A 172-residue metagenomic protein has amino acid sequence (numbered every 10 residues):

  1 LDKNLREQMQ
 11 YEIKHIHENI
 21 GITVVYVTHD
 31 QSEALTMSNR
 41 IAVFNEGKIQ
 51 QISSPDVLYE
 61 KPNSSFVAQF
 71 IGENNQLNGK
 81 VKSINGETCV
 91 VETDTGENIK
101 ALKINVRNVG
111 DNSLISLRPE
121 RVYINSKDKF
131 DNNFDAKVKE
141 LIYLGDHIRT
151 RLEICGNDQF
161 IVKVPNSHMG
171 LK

Functional and structural regions predicted by a protein language model:
L1-F66: ABC ATPase nucleotide-binding domains
L1-R6, H15-N19, V25, R40 (+6 more regions): Short intrinsically disordered, low-complexity coil segments enriched in acidic
Q8, P62, Q76, N133-F134: Short, conserved clusters of charged catalytic residues that mark active-site and nucleotide-handling motifs
Y11, S65, G79, A136-K139: Small-residue-enriched segments and motifs
H17, D30, V43, A68 (+4 more regions): Short glycine- and Lys/Arg-enriched binding-loop motifs that mark or flank ligand-binding interfaces
S54-T88: ABC transporter nucleotide-binding domain
N74, I84-K172: Non-catalytic connector elements of ABC transporters
